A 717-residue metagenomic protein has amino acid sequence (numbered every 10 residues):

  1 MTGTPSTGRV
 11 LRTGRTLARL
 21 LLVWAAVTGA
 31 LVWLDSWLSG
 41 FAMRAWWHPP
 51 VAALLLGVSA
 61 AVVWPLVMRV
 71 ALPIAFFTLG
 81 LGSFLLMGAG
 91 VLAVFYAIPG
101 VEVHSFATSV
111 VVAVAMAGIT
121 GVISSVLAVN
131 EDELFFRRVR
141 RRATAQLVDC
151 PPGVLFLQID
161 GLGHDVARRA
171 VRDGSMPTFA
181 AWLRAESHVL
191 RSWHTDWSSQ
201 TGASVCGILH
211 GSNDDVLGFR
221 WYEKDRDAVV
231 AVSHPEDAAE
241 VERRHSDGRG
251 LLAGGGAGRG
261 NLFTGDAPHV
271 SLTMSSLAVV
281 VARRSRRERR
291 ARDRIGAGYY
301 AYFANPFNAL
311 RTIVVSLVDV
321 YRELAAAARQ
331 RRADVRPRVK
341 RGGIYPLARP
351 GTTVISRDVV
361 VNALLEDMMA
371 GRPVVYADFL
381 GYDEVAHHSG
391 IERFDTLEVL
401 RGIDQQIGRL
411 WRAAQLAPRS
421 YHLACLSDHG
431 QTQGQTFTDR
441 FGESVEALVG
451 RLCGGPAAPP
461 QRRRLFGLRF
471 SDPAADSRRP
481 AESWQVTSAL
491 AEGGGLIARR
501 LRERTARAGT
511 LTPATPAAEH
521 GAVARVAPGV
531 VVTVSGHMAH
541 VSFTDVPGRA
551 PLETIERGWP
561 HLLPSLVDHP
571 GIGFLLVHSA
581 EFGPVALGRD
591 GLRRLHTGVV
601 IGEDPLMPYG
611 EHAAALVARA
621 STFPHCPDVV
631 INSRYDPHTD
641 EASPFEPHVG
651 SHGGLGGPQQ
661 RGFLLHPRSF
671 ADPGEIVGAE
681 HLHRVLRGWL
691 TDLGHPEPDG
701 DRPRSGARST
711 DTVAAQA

Functional and structural regions predicted by a protein language model:
M1-T108, V122-E131: Juxtamembrane/disordered regions of integral membrane proteins
T13, V354-I355, V359, D367 (+3 more regions): A long, amphipathic alpha-helix that forms part of the scaffold/cap immediately adjacent to metal-dependent active
L134, G211-P373, D378-G390, G536-F543 (+3 more regions): His/Asp/Glu-rich, glycine-adjacent segments that coordinate divalent cations and/or stabilize oxyanion chemistry on
C150, H164-N305, A457-G509, A514-A517 (+4 more regions): Active-site nucleophile/metal-coordination loop of metallo-enzymes that catalyze phosphate/sulfate and related
A170-S175, S276-V281, G390-T396, T436-V449 (+4 more regions): Short secondary-structure boundary/capping segments
H210-E223, R283-R290, L364, L397-Q405 (+2 more regions): Acidic, His- and aromatic-enriched active-site or binding-groove loops in soluble protein domains that engage sugars
S233, A238-S246, G255, R259-D266 (+6 more regions): Active-site neighborhoods of enzymes that stabilize oxyanions during catalysis
D404-G442, V585-L587, L592, V630: Metal-dependent active-site segment of extracytoplasmic phospho-/sulfohydrolases and closely related
